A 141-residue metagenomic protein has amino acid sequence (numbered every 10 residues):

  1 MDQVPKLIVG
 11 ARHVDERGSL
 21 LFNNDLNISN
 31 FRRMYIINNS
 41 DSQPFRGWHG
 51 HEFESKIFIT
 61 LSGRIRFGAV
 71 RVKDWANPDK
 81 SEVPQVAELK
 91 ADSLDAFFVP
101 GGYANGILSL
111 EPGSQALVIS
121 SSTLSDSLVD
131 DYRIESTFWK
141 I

Functional and structural regions predicted by a protein language model:
M1-D92, P112-I141: Non-catalytic, conserved peripheral segments adjacent to functional cores
L89-P112: Conserved metal-binding segment of the jelly-roll/cupin
